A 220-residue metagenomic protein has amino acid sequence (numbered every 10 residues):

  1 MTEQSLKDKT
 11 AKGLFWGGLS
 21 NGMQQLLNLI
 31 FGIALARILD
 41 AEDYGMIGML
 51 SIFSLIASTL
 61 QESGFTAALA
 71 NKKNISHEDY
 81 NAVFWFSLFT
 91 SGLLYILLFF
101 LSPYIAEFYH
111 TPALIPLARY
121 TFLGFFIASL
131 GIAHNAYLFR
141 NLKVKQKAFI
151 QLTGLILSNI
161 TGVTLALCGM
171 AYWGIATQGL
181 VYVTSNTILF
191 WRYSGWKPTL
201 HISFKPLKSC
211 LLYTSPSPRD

Functional and structural regions predicted by a protein language model:
M1-L6, T10, K145, I188-S215: Interhelical loop/hinge segments that connect adjacent transmembrane helices in multipass membrane
T2-A11, A36-A41, S54-L88, I105-A106 (+1 more regions): Transmembrane-helix boundary and interhelical linker motifs in polytopic inner-membrane proteins
L6-S63, T90-S102, G154-V163, Q178-N186 (+1 more regions): Signature of the first transmembrane helix
K7, F15, Q61, H110 (+5 more regions): Residue-level signature of the cytosolic catalytic core of signaling kinases
A36-L50, K72-V83, Y95-F122, L165-A176: Membrane-interface helix-capping segments at transmembrane helix termini in multi-pass transporters
I115-F122, I150-W196: Hydrophobic alpha-helical transmembrane segments
P216-D220: A short, hydrophobic C-terminal helix/tail in secreted or cell-surface proteins
